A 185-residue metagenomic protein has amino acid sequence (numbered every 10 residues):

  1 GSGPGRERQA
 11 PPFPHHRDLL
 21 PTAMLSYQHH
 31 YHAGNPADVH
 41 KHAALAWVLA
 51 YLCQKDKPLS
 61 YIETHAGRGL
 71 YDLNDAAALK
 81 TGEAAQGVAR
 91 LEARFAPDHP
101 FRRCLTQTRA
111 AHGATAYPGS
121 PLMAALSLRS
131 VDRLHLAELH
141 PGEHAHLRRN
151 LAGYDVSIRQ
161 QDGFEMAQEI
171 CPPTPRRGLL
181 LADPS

Functional and structural regions predicted by a protein language model:
G1-P14: Compositionally biased, low-complexity flexible segments
G5, R17-S185: Class I S-adenosyl-L-methionine-dependent methyltransferase catalytic core
